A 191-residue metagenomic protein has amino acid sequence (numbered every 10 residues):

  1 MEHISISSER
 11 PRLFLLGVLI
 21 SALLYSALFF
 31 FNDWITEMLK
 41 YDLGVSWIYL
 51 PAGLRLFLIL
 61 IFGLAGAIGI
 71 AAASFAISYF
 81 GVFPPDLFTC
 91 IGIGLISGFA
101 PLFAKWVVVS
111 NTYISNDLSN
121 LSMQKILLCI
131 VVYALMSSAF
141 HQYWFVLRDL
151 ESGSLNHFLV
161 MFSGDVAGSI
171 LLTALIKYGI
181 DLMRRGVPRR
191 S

Functional and structural regions predicted by a protein language model:
E2-M38, F57-L64, G69-L147, T173 (+1 more regions): Short helix-perturbing small/polar motifs within transmembrane alpha-helices
S7, P11, L155-N156, V160: Membrane-interface segments at the starts/ends of alpha-helical transmembrane spans
E37-M38, I48-P51, L150-G153: Short hydrophobic/aromatic segments of transmembrane alpha-helices and their interfaces
Y41-G63: Loop-to-helix transition at the N-terminal end of transmembrane alpha-helices
Y143-F158: Interfacial helix-loop-helix junctions of multi-pass membrane proteins
N156-L172: Alpha-helical transmembrane segments that form the membrane-embedded catalytic/substrate-binding core of multi-pass
V187-S191: Extended, hydrophobic alpha-helical segments
